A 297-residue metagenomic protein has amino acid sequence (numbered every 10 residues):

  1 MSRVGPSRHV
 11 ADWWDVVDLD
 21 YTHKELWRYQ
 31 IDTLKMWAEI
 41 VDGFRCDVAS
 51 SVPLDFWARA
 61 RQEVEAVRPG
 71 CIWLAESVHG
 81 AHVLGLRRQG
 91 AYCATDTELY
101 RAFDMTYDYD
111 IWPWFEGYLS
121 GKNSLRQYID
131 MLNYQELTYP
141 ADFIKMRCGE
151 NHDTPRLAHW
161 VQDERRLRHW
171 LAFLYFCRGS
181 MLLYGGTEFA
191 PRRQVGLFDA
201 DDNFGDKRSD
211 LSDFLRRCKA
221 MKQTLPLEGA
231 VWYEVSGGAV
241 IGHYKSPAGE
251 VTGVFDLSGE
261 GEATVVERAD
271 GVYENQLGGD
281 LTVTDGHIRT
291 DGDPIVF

Functional and structural regions predicted by a protein language model:
M1-A38, R59-A60, A66, V83: Substrate-binding/active-site clefts of carbohydrate-active enzymes
Y29-L54, R147: Active-site groove signature of glycoside hydrolases
F44, W73-A75, M146-R147, M181-G185: Hydrophobic faces of well-ordered beta-strands that scaffold small-molecule active sites in alpha/beta enzyme cores
D47-A141, K145, D163-E164, F173 (+5 more regions): Active-site-proximal helices and loops of the catalytic beta/alpha 8
P155-V161: Short, solvent-exposed helix-loop connector elements
L174, R178-R192: Substrate-binding cleft of secreted/luminal carbohydrate-active enzymes
V254-S258: Asparagine-centered strand-capping/turn motif at beta-strand->loop junctions
T282-F297: C-terminal beta-strand-rich structural cap/linker in extracellular carbohydrate-active enzymes
